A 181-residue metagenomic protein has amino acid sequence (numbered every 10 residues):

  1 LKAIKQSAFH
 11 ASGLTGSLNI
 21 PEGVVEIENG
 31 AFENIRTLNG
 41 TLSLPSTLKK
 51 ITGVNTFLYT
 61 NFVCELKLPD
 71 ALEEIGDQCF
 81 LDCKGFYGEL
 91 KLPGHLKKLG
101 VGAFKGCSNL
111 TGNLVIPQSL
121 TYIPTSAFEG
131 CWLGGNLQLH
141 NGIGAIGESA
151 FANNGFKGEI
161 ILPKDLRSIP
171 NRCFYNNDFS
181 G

Functional and structural regions predicted by a protein language model:
L1-A3, G13-E26, T37-K50, N61-E74 (+5 more regions): Structural signature of tandem-repeat unit edges
K5-A8, E28-E33, G53-T56, G76-C79 (+4 more regions): Consensus positions within tandem repeat domains that build extended binding/scaffold surfaces
